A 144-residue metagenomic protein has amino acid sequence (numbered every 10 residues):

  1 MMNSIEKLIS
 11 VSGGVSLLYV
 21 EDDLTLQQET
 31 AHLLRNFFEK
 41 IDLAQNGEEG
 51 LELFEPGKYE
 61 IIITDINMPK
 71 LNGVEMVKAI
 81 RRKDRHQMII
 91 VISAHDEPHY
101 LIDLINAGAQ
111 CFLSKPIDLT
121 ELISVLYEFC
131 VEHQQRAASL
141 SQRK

Functional and structural regions predicted by a protein language model:
M1-S16, T120-K144: Non-catalytic signal-transmission and effector/linker regions of two-component phosphorelay proteins
E21: Conserved acidic carboxylate
L24-L43: Two-component/phosphorelay signaling modules centered on CheY-like receiver
N46-E49, N72-E75: Acidic catalytic/metal-coordinating carboxylates
M68: Receiver (REC) domain active-site loop signature in two-component systems and cognate sites in sensor histidine kinases
E75, D96-C111: Alpha4 helix (beta4-alpha4-beta5 surface) of REC/receiver domains from two-component response regulators
K115: A Lys-centered signature of the CheY-like receiver
